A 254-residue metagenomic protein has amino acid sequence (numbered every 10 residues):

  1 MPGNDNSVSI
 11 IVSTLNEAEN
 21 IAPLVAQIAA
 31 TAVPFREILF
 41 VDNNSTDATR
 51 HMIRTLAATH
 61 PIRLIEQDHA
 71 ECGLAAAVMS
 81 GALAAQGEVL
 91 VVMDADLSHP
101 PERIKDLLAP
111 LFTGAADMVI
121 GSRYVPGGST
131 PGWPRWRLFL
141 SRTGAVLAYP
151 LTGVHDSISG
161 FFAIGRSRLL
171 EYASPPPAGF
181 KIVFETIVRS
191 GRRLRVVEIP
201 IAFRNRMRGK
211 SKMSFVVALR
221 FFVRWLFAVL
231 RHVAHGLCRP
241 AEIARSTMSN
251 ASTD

Functional and structural regions predicted by a protein language model:
M1-N6, L151-G153, P175-D254: Hydrophobic helical membrane-anchoring modules
M1-Q27: N-proximal low-complexity "stem/linker" segments adjacent to membrane-targeting elements
E19-P23, D47-L56: Acidic helix N-cap motif at the loop->helix transition within catalytic regions of sugar-transfer enzymes
A26-F35: Short, acidic, metal-binding catalytic loop of nucleotide-sugar glycosyltransferases
R36-L39, R50-A84: Conserved donor nucleotide-binding strand/loop of the catalytic core
D42-H51, L97: A conserved acidic beta->alpha catalytic loop
D68-A84, P101-F180, R206-V216, R220-V223: Acceptor/aglycone-binding surface of glycosyltransferases and processive sugar-polymer synthases
L90: Short aromatic/hydrophobic "clamp" motif used to bind/position activated sugar donors
